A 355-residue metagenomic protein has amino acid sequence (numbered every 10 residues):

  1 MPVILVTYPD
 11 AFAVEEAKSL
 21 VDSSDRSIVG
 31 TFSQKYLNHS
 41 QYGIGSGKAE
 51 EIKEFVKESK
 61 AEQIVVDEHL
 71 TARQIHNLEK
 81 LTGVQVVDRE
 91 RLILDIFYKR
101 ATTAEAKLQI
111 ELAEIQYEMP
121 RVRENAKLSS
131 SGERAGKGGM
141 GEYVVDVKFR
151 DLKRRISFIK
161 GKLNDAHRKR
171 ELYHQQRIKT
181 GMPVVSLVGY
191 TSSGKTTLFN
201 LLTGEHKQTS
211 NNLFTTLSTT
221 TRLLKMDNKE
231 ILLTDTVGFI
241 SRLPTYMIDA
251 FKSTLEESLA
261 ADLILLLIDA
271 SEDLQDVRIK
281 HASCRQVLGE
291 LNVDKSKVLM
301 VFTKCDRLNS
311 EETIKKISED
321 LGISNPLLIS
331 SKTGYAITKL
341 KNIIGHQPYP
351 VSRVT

Functional and structural regions predicted by a protein language model:
M1-D95: N-terminal accessory targeting/assembly segments
Y8, Q34-Q41, T236, L267-D273 (+3 more regions): G-domain G4 guanine-recognition motif of GTPases
A11-E15, S46-A49, A72-I75, E90 (+9 more regions): Amphipathic alpha-helical transducer elements in NTP-driven molecular machines
E16-D22, K53-E58, L70-G83, K252-N325: Conserved C-terminal guanine-recognition region of P-loop GTPase G domains, centered on the G4
D22-D25, K57, E79, Q116 (+17 more regions): Signal for well-folded cores of large energy- and translation-related assemblies
V84-A135, S296, D306-T355: Canonical P-loop GTPase G-domain recognition
N125, S129-I248, S258-A260: Conserved G1/Walker A P-loop phosphate-binding module
